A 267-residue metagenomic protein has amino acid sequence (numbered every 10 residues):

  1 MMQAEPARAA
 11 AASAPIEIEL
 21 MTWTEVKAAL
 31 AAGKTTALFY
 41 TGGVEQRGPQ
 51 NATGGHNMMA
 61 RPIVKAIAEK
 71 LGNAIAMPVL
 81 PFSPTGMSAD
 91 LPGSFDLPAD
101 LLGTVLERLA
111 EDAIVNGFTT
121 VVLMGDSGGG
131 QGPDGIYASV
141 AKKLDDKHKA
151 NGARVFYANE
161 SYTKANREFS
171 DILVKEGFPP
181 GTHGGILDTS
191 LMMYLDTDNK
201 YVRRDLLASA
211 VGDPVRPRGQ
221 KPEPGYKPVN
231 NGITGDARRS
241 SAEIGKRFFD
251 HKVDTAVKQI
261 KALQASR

Functional and structural regions predicted by a protein language model:
M2-G86, D90-D100, T104-V122, D126-R267: Extended, histidine- and acidic-residue-enriched regions that form the cofactor-binding/catalytic faces
